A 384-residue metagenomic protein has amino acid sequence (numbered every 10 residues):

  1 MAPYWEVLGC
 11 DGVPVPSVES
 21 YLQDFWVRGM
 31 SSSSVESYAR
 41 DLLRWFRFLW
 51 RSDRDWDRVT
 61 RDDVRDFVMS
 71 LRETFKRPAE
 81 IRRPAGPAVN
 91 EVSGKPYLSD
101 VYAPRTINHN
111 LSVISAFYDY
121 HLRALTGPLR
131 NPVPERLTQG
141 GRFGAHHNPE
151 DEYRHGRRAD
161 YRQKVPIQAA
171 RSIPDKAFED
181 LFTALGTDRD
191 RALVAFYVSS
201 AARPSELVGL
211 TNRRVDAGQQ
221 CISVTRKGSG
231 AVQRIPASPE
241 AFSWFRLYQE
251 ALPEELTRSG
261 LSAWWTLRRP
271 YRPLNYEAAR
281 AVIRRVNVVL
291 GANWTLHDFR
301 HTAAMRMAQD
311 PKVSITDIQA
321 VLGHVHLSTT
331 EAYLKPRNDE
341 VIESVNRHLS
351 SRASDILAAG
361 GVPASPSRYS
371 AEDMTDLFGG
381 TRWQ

Functional and structural regions predicted by a protein language model:
E19-S33, L43-E150: N-terminal core-binding DNA-recognition domain of tyrosine recombinases/integrases
G127-D180, T225, T266-Y271: Flexible interdomain linker/hinge and immediately adjacent N-terminus of the catalytic tyrosine-recombinase domain
V165-I167, R171-P204: Basic, Lys/Arg- and aromatic-enriched nucleic-acid-binding interface segment
F178, S238-A292, Q384: Active-site/catalytic core of tyrosine-dependent DNA strand-transfer enzymes
S200, S205, G209-S243: Conserved tyrosine-mediated DNA breakage-rejoining catalytic core shared by Y-recombinases
R226, L322-R347: Catalytic-site neighborhood detector that most strongly recognizes the C-terminal catalytic loop/helix of tyrosine
R280-A320: Short, basic (Lys/Arg/His-rich) helix/loop patches that form interaction surfaces in the mid-to-C-terminal regions
H348-Q384: C-terminal secondary-structure termini that scaffold catalytic or DNA-interacting sites
